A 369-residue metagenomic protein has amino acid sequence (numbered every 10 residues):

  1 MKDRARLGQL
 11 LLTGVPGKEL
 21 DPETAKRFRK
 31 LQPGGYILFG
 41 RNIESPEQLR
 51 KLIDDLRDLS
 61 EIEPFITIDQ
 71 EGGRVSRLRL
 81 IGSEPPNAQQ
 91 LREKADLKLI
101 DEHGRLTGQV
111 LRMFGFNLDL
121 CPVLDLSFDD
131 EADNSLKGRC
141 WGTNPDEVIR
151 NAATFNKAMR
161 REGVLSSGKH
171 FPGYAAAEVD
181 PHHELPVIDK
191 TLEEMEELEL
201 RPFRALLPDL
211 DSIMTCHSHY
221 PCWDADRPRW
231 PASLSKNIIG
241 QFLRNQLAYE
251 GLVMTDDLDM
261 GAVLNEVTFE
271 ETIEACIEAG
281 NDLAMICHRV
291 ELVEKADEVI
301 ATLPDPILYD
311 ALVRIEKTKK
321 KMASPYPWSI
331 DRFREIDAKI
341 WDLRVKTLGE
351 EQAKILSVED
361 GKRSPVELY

Functional and structural regions predicted by a protein language model:
M1-G34, K236, Q246, L264-Y369: Preference for extracellular/luminal or secreted protein segments
G14, L20, R41-L59, P64 (+4 more regions): Second-shell residues forming the walls of enzyme active-site clefts
A25-F39, L106-L118: Catalytic domains of carbohydrate-active enzymes, especially glycoside hydrolases
G40-N42, Q89-K98, K137-N144, V299: Second-shell loop/turn segments in exported
S76-P85, A132, G173: Short, flexible, mixed-charge acidic loops at enzyme active sites
S83-G115: A generic, well-ordered mixed alpha/beta core segment in the N-terminal half of proteins
L124-S135: Short, conserved phosphate-binding/catalytic loop or strand-edge motifs used in phosphoryl-/nucleotidyl-transfer
